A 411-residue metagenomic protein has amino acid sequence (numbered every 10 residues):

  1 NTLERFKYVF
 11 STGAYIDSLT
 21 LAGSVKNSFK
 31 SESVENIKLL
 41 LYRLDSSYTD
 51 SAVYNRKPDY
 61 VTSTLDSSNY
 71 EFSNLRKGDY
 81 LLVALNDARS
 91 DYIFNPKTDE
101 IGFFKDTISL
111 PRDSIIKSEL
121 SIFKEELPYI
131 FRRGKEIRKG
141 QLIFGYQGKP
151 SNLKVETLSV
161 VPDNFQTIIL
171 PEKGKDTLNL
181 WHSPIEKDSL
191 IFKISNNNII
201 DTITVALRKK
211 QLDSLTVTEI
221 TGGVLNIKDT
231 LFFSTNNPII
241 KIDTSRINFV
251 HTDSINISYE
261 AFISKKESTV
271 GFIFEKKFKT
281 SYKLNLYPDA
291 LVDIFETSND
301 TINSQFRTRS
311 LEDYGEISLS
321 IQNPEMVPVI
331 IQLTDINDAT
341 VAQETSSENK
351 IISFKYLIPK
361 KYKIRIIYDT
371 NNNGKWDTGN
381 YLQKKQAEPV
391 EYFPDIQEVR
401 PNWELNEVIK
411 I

Functional and structural regions predicted by a protein language model:
N1-I411: N-terminal targeting or signal-anchor segments and their processing/structural boundaries
